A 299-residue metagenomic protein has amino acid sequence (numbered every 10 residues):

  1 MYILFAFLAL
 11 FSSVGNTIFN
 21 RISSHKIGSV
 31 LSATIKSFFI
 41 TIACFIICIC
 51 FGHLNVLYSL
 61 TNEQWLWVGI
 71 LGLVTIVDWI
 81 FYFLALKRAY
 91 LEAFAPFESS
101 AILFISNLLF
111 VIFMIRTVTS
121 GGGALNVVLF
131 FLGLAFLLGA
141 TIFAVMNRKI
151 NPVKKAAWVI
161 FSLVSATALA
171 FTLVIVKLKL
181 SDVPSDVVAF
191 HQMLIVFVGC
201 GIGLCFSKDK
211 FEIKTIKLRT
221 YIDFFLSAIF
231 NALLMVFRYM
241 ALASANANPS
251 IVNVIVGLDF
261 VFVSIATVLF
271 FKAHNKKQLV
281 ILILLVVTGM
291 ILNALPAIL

Functional and structural regions predicted by a protein language model:
M1-L31, L129-A135, P152-V187, I229 (+2 more regions): Glycine-/small-residue-enriched transmembrane alpha-helix faces in small-molecule transporters and effluxers
M1-L8, C48, N55-F81, E98 (+2 more regions): Loop-to-transmembrane-helix transition segments
L10, V14, I18, F45 (+8 more regions): Hydrophobic/small/kink-forming positions within alpha-helical transmembrane segments of polytopic membrane proteins
F11-G15, F19, I27-V77, G133-A140 (+3 more regions): Transmembrane alpha-helices of multi-pass small-molecule transport proteins
H25-L31, F81-S100, S120-G122, S181-V187 (+1 more regions): Structural motif at transmembrane-helix junctions in multi-pass transporters
F39-A43, F97-T117, L194-G199, L234-F237 (+3 more regions): Alpha-helical transmembrane segments of compact multi-pass small-molecule transporters, enriched in specific families
T41-T61, V111-T119, L138-P152, K177-L178 (+4 more regions): Membrane-interface helix-cap regions at the ends of transmembrane helices in multi-pass membrane proteins
C44, S100, F104-F110, G122-N147 (+1 more regions): Hydrophobic transmembrane alpha-helices of multi-pass small-molecule transport proteins
